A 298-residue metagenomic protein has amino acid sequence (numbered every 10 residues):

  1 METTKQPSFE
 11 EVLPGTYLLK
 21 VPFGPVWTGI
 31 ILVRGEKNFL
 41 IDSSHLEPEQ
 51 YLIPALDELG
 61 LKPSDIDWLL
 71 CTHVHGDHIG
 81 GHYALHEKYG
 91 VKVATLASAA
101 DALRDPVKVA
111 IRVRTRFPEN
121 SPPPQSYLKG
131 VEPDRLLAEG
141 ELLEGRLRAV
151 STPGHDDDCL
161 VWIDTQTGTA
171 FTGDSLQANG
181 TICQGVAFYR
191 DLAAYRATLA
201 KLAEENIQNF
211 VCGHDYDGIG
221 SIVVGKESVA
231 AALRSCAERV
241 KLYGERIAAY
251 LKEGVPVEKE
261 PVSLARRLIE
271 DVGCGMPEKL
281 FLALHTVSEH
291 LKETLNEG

Functional and structural regions predicted by a protein language model:
K5-L59, P63, V161-S175: Conserved beta-strand hairpin/beta-sheet module of binuclear metal-dependent hydrolase folds, prominently
L32, E139-D164, T169: Core dinuclear metal-dependent hydrolase active-site scaffold
I41-S44, I66-H75, V93-A97, S151-G154 (+2 more regions): Active-site neighborhood of phospho(di)ester-bond hydrolases with catalytic His/Asp-centered motifs
L46-P48, V74-I79, A100-L103, D156-C159 (+2 more regions): Active-site environment of divalent metal-dependent phosphoester hydrolases
E47-Q50, D57-L143: Active-site HxH/HxHxD metal-binding segment of metal-dependent hydrolases
K88, L192-P256: Divalent-metal (often Zn2+) His-rich catalytic cores of metallo-beta-lactamase-fold enzymes
G180-Y189: Surface-exposed cleft-lining segments at the edges of enzyme active sites
E245-G298: C-terminal regulatory/interaction regions
